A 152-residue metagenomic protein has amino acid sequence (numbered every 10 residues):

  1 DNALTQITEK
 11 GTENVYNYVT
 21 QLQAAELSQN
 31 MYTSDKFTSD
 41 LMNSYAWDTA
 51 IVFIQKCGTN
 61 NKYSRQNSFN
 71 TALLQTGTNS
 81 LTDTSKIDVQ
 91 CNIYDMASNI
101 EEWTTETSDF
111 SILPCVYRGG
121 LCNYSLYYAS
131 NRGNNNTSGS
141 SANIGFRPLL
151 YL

Functional and structural regions predicted by a protein language model:
D1, S44-A46, E102, N143-R147: Residue-level signal for functionally critical sites in structured catalytic/ligand-binding pockets
D1-D95, L152: Short aromatic-cysteine micro-motif
V15-E26, Y32, M42, F110-L152: Disulfide-stabilized, aromatic/cysteine-rich ligand-recognition loop
D48-I51, E102, S111: Short catalytic/ligand-binding loop motif for oxyanion handling, primarily in non-cytosolic enzymes, centered on
D88, A97, N143-G145: Active-site lining segments that contact anionic ligands and/or coordinate catalytic metals
A97-T107: Active-site-proximal beta-strands of protease catalytic cores
